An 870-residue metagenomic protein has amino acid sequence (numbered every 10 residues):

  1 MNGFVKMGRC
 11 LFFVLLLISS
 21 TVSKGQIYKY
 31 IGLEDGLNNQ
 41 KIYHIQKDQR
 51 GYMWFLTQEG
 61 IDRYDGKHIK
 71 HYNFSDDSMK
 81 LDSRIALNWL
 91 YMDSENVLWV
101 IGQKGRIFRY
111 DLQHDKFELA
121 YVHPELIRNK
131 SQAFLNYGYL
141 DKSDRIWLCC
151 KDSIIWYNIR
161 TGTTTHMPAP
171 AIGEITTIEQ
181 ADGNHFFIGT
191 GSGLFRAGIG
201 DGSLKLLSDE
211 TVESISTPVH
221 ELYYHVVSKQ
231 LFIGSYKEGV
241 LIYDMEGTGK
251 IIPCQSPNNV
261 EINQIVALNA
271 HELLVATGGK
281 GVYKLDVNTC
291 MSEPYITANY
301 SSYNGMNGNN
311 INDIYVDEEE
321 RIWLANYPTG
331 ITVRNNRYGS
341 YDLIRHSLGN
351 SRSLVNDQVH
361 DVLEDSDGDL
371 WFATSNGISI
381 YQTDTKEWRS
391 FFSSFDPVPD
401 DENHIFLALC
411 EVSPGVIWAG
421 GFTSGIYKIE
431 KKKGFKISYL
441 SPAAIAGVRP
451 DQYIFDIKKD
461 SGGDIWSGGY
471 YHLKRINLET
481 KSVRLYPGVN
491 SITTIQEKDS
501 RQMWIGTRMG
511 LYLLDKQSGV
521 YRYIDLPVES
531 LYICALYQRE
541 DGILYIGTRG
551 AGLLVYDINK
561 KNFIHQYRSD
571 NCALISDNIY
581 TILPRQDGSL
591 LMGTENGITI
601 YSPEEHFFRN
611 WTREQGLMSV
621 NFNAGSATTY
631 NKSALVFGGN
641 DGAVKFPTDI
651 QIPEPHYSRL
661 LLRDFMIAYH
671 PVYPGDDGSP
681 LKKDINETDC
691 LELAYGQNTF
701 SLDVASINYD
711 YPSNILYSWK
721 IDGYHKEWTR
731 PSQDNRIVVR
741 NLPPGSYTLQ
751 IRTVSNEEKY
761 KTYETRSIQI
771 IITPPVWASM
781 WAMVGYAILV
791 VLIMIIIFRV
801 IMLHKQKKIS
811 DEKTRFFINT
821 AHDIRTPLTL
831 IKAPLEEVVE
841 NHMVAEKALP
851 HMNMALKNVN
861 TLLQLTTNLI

Functional and structural regions predicted by a protein language model:
K24-K47, M53, H68, F74-N88 (+14 more regions): Residue-level "micro-hotspots" composed of small/polar
K47-R50, M92-E95, L140-S143, Q180-G183 (+10 more regions): Residue-level detector of Asp-centered blade-edge/turn motifs that repeat once per structural unit in beta-propeller
Y52-W54, L98-W99, R145-W147, H185-I188 (+10 more regions): Conserved beta-propeller blade signature
E59-D62, K104-I107, D152-I155, G191-F195 (+10 more regions): Loop/turn residues immediately N-terminal
D65-H68, D111-D115, N158-G162, G198-G202 (+10 more regions): Short loop/turn segments that connect beta-strands within beta-propeller blades
A86, F134, V738, F816 (+2 more regions): DHp/HisKA histidine-phosphotransfer helix
F798, H804-H842, L849-P850: Primarily the dimerization/phosphotransfer
M854-T866: Short alpha-helical segment of the dimerization/phosphotransfer core of two-component systems
